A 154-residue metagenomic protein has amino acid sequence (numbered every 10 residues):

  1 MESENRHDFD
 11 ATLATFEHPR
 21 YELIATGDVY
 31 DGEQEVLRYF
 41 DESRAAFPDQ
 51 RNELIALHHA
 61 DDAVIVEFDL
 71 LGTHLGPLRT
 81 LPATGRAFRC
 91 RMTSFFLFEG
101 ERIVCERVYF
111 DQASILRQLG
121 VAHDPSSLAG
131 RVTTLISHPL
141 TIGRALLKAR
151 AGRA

Functional and structural regions predicted by a protein language model:
M1-A154: C-terminal and inter-domain tail/linker signature
